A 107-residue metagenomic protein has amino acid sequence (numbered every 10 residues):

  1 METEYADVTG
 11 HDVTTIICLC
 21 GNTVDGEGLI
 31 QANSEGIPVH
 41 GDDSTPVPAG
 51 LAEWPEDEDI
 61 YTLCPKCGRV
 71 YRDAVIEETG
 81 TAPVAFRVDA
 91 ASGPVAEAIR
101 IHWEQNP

Functional and structural regions predicted by a protein language model:
E2-T9: Short, charged surface segments at domain edges that flank catalytic/cofactor-binding sites
D12-P55: Short recognition patches in nucleic-acid-associated and regulatory proteins
T15-C18, T62, A90, I101: Intrinsic disorder/low-complexity segments, especially N-terminal tails and targeting/processing regions
A32-S44, T79-S92: Short cysteine/histidine-rich metal-coordination sites, predominantly Zn2+-binding motifs
D42-G50, Y61-G68, P94: Compositionally biased, non-globular sequence tracts
P48-E56, G93-P107: Short Fe-S-cluster ligation motifs
E53, D59-P83, R87: Acidic, low-complexity intrinsically disordered segments
